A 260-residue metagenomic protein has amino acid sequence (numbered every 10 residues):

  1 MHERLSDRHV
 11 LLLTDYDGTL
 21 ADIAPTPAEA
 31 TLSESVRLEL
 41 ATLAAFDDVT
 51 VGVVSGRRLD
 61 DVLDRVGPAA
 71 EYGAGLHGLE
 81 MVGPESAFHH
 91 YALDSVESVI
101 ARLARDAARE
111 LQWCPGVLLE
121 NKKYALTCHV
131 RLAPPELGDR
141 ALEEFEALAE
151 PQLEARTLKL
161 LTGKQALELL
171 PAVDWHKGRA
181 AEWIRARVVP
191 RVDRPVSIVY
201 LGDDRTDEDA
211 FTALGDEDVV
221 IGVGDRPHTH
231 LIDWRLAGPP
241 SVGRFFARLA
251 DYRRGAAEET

Functional and structural regions predicted by a protein language model:
M1-Y16, L20-A24, S35, A186-P190 (+1 more regions): Non-catalytic pre-domain segments flanking phosphatase-related domains
D7, A180-T260: Mg2+-dependent phosphoryl-transfer enzymes with acidic/Ser/Thr/Gly-rich catalytic loops
D7-H9, D48, A70, K123 (+2 more regions): A general structural motif
T19, L59, T206: Conserved Rossmann-like nucleotide-cofactor binding loop
T31-K122: Active-site phosphate-binding/coordination module
D106, E120-Y200, R205-L214, D218: Conserved acidic, metal-coordinating active-site core of Asp-based, Mg2+-dependent phosphoryl-transfer enzymes
